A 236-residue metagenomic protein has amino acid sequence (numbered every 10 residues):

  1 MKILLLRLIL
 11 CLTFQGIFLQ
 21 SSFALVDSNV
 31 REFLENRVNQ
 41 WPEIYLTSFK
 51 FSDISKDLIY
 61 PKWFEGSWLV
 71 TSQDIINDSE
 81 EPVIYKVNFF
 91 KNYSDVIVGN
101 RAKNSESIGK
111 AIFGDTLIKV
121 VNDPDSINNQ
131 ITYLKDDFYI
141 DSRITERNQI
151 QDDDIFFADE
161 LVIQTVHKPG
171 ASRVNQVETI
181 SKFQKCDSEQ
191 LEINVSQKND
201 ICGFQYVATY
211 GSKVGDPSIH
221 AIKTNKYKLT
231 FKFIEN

Functional and structural regions predicted by a protein language model:
M1-A24: Classical Sec-dependent N-terminal signal peptides that target proteins to the secretory pathway
L8, G66, S181: Residue-level detector of short, conserved catalytic/binding motifs and their immediate flanks
S21-S67, T71-F113, T209-N236: Amphipathic/hydrophobic helical signal segments and adjacent flexible N-terminal regions that mediate secretion
G114-V121, I127: Active-site acidic/histidine clusters and adjacent loop/turn architecture that either coordinate catalytic ions
P124-S218: Short helix-loop boundary/capping segments
